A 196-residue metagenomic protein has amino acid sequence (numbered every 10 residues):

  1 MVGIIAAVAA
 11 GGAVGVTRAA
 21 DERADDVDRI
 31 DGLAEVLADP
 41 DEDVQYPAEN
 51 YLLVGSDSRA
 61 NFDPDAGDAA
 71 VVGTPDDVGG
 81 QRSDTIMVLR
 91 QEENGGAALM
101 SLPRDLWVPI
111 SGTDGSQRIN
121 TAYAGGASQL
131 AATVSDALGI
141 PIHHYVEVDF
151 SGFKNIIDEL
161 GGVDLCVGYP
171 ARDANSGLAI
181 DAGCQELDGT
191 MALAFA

Functional and structural regions predicted by a protein language model:
M1-A196: Non-catalytic, solvent-exposed segments at the cell envelope interface
